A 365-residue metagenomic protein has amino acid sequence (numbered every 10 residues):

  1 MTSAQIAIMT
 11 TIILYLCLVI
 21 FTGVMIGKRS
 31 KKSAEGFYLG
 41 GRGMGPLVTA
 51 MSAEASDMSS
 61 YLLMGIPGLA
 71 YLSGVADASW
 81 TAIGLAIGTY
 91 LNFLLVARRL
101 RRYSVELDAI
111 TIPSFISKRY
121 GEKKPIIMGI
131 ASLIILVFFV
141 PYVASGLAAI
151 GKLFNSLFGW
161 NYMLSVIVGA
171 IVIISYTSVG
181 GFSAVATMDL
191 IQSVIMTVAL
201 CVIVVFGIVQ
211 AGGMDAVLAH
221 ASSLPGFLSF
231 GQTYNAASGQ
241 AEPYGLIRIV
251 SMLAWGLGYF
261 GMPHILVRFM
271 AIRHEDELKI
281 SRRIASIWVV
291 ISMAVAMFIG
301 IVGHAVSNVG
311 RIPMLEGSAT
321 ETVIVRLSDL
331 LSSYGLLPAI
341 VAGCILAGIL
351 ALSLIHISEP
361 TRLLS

Functional and structural regions predicted by a protein language model:
M1-M64, T177-G180, V205: Membrane-interface "cap" regions at the ends of multi-pass membrane proteins
T2, G27, L69-V75, V96-R102 (+5 more regions): Membrane-water interface regions at transmembrane-helix termini and the short interhelical loops of multi-pass membrane
S3-A4, G41-R42, V48, G65-A82 (+2 more regions): Loop-to-helix junctions at membrane interfaces in multi-pass transport proteins
S3-G27, G40, L69-I110, S114 (+4 more regions): Extracellular loop-to-transmembrane helix junctions
L16, S56-D57, L85-T89, I135-L136 (+4 more regions): Residue-level recognition of pore/gate-forming positions within transmembrane alpha-helices of multi-pass
T22-M44, R101-S114, K123, V267-I284: Membrane-helix boundary/linker segments in multi-pass transporters
W80-T177, A254-G258, I349-L354: Helix-loop-helix module between adjacent transmembrane segments
H356-S365: Single conserved hydrophobic/aromatic residue that forms the stacking wall/gate of nucleotide- or nucleobase-binding
